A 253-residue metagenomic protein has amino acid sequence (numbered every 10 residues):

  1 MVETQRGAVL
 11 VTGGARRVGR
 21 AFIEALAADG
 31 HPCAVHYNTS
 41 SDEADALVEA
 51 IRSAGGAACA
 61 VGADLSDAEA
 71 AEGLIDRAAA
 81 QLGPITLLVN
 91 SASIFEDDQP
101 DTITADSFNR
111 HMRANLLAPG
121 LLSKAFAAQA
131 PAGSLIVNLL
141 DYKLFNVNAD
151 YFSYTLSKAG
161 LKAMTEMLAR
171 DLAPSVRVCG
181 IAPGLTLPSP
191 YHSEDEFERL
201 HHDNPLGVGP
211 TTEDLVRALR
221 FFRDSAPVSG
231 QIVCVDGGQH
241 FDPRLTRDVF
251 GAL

Functional and structural regions predicted by a protein language model:
A15-R17: Conserved glycine-rich cofactor-binding loop
H31-A46: Conserved glycine-rich Rossmann-like NAD(P)H-binding loop of the short-chain dehydrogenase/reductase
S41, G62-G73, A105, E213-D214: The beta1-alpha1 cofactor-binding region of Rossmann-like NAD(H)/NADP(H)-dependent oxidoreductases
G83, Q129, T212-V235, H240-F241: C-terminal substrate-recognition "lid" of short-chain dehydrogenase/reductases
I94, L135-A173, L185-T186, Q239-F241: Catalytic loop of short-chain dehydrogenase/reductase
Q99-P100, T104-N109, L200: Substrate-binding pocket helix/loop in short-chain dehydrogenase/reductase
E196-D214: Catalytic Tyr-x(3-8)-Lys segment
